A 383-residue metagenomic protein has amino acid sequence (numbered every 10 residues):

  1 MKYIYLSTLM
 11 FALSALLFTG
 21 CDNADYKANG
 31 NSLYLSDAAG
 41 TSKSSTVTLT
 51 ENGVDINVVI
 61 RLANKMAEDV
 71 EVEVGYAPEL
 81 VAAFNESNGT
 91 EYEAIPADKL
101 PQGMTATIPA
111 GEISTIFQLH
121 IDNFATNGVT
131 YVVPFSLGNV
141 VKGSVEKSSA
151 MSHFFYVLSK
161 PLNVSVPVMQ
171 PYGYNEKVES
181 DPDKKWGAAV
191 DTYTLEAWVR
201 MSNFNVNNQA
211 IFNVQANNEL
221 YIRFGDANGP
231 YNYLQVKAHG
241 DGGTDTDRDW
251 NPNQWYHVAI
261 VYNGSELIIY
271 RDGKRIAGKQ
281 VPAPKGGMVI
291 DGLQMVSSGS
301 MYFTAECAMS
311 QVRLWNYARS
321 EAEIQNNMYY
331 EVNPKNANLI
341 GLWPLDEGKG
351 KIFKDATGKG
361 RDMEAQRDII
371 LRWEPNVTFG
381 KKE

Functional and structural regions predicted by a protein language model:
M1-Y5, F11-N52, S149-K160, E383: Bacterial Sec-dependent N-terminal signal peptides
E51, D181-L195, D247-Q254, Y302-A308 (+1 more regions): Extracellular/lumenal carbohydrate-interaction signature centered on repeated Trp-anchored short motifs
E68-V81, T115-V141: Contiguous beta-strand segments of beta-sheet-rich domains
A150-Y172, Y330-E383: Extracytoplasmic low-complexity segments
S159-Q170, R200-F204, R223-P282, R372-E383: Extracellular glycan-interaction surfaces
L162-Y233, R319-E323: Extracellular glycan-recognition modules
T192-N203, F303-N327, I340-K349: Extracellular, beta-strand-rich glycan-interacting domains
K279-A308, P334-N338: Flexible glycan-contacting loops in extracellular carbohydrate-active proteins
